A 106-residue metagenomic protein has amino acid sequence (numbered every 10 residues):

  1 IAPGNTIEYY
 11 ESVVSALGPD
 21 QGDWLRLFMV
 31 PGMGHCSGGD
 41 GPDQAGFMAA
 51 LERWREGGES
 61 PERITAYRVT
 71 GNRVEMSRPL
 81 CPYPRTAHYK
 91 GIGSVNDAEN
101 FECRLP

Functional and structural regions predicted by a protein language model:
I1-P106: C-terminal His-loop and adjacent cap/lid subdomain of alpha/beta-hydrolase
